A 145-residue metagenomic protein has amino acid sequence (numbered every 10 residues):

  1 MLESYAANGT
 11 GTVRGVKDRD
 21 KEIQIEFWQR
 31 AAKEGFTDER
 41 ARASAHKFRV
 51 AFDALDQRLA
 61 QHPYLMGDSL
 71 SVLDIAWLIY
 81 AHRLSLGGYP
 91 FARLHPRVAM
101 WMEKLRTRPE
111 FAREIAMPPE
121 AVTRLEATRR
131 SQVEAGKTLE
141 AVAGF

Functional and structural regions predicted by a protein language model:
M1-T107: GST-like fold's C-terminal all-alpha helical module
A99-F145: Long, positively charged, glycine-interspersed low-complexity recognition regions
